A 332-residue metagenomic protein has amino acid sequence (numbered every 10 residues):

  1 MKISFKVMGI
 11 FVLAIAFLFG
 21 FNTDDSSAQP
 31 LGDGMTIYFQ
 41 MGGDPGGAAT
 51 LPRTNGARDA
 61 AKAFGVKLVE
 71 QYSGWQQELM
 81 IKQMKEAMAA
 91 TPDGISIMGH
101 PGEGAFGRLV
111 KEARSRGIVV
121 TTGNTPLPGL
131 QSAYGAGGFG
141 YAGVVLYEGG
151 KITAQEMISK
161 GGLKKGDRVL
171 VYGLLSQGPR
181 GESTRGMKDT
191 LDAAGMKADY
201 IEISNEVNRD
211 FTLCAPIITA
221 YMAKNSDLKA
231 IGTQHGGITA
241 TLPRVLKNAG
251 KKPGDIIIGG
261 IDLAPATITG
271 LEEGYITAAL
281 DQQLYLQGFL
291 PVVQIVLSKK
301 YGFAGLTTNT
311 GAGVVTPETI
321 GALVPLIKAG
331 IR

Functional and structural regions predicted by a protein language model:
G9-G20: Bacterial N-terminal signal peptides
Q29-M35, V171-L174, D192-A194, L286-R332: Hinge/cleft segment of the Venus flytrap/periplasmic-binding protein
L31, R58, M80, G140-D167 (+3 more regions): Hydrophobic alpha-helical segments within soluble ligand-binding/sensing domains
G32-A60, F64, V69-E86, G99-G104 (+2 more regions): Extracytoplasmic "Venus flytrap"
A48-F64, G149-E156, G178-A198, L213 (+3 more regions): Short, solvent-exposed amphipathic alpha-helices that sit in or adjacent to ligand/effector-binding or catalytic
K62-G74, R168-V171, L191-F211: Short beta-strand elements in bilobed, periplasmic/extracellular small-molecule ligand-binding domains
G94-S115, M187, E206-G270: Hydrophobic alpha-helical
L109-E148, A264-E272, I276-T277, E318 (+1 more regions): Flexible loop/hinge segments that line or gate small-molecule binding clefts
